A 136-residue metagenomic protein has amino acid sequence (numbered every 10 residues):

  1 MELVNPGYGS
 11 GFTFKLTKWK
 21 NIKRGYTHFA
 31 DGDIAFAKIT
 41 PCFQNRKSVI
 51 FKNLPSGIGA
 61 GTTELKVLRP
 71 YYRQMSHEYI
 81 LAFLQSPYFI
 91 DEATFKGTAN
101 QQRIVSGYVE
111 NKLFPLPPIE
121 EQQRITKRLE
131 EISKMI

Functional and structural regions predicted by a protein language model:
M1-I22: DNA target-recognition patches
L3-G9, Y26-S48, A60-L65, Y72 (+1 more regions): Short Ser/Thr-interspersed hydrophobic loop/turn segments at strand-loop and sheet-helix junctions that line or gate
R46, P70, Q74, F83 (+1 more regions): Catalytic cores of nucleotide-enabled group-transfer and carboxylate-activating enzymes in metabolic and assembly-line
N53-L54, R69-Y71: A structural micro-motif recognizing beta-strand termini and the immediately following turn/loop segments
I58-K66, T98-P117: A short glycine-rich beta-alpha junction/loop motif
S76-F83, E121, R128: Short amphipathic alpha-helical coupling segments at ligand-binding clamshell hinges and other catalytic/signaling
D91, N111-I136: Amphipathic alpha-helical coiled-coil/heptad-repeat segments
